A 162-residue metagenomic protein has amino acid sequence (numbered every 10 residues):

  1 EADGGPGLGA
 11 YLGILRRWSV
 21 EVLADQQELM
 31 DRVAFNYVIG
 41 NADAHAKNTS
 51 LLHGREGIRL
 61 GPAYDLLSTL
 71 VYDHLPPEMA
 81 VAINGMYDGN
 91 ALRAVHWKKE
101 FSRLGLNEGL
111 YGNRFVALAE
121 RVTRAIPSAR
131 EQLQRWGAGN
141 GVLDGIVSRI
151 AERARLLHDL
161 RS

Functional and structural regions predicted by a protein language model:
E1-S162: Anionic ligand-binding catalytic core segments
